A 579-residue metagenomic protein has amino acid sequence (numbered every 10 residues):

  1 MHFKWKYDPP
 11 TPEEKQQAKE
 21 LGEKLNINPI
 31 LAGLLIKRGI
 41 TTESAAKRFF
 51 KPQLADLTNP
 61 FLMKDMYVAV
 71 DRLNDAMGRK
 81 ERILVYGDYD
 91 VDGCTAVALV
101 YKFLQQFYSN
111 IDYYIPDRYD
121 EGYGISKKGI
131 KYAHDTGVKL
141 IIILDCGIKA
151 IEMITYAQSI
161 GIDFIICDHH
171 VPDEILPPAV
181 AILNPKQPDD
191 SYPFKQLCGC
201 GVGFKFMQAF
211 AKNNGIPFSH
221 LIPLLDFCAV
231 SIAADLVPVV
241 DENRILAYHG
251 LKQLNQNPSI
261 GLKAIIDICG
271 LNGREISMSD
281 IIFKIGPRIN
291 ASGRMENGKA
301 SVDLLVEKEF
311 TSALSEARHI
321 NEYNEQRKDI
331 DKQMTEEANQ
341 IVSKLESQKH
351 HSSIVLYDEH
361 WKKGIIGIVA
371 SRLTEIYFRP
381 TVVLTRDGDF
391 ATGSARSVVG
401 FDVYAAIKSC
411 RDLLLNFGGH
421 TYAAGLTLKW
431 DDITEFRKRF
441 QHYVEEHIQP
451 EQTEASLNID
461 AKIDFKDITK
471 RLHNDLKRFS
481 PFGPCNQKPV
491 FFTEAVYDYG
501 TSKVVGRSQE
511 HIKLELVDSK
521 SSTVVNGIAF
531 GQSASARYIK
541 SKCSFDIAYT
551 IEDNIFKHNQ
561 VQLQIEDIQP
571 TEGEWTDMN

Functional and structural regions predicted by a protein language model:
H2, T11-L140, I160-G161, A211-D432 (+2 more regions): Hydrophobic helix-and-loop "lid/oligomerization" segment in the mid-to-C-terminal part of catalytic domains
D75, V171-N184, L516-S521: Acidic-glycine-rich active-site phosphate/pyrophosphate-binding loop
D75-E81, S312-R318, E322-L356, S409-N579: Mid-to-C-terminal polyanion-binding domains and interfaces
D90, G147-A150, A157-Q158, F164-P172 (+1 more regions): Hydrophobic, well-structured modules enriched for small/aliphatic residues and gly/pro motifs, marking either
L99, I175-I216, L221-A233: Short alpha-helices
Y114, L144, C167-H169, L183-P185 (+1 more regions): Generic beta-sheet signal
Y119-E121, A150, H170-I175, D189-S191 (+2 more regions): Short gly/pro/ser/thr-enriched loop/turn and capping motifs at secondary-structure boundaries
A150-I151, D235: Intrinsically disordered, low-complexity regulatory tails of plant transcription factors and co-regulators
